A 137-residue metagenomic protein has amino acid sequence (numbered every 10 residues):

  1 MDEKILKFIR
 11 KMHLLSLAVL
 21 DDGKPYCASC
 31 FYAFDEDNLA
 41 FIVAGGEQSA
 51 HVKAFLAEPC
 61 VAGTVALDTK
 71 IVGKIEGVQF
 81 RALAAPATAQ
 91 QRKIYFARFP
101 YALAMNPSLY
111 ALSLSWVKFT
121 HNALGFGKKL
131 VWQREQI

Functional and structural regions predicted by a protein language model:
M1-E3, Q48-H51, K93-Y95: Charged, amphipathic alpha-helical segments
M1-L15, I137: Extreme N-terminal tail/first-helix region
L6-K7, A33, K53, Y101-A102: Short secondary-structure boundary/capping segments
M12-E47, F55, V61-A66: Short beta-strand segments
E47-Q48, S115: A generic "binding-loop/recognition-motif" signal
H51-A82: Helix-adjacent hinge/juxtasegments
V72-I137: Charged, gly/pro-rich active-site loop segments
